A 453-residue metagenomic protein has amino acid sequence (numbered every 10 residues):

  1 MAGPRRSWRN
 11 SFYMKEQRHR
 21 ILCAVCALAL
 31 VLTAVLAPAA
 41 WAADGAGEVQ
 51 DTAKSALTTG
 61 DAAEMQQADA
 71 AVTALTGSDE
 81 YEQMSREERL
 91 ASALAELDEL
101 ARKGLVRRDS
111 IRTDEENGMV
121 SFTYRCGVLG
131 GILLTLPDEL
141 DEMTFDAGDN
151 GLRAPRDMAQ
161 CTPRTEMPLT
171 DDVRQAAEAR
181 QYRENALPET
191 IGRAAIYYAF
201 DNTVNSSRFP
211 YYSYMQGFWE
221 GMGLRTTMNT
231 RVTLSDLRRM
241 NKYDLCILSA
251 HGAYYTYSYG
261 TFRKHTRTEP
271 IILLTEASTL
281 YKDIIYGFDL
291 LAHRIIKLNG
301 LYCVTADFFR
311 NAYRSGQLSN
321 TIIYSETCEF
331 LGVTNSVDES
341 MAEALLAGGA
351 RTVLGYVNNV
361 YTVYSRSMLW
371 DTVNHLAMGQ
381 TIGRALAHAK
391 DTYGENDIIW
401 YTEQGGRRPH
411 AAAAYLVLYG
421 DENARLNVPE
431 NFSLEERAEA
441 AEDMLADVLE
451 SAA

Functional and structural regions predicted by a protein language model:
K15-V25: Bacterial N-terminal signal peptides that target proteins for export
V25-V35: Bacterial N-terminal signal peptides
A34-E48: Sec-dependent signal peptide cleavage junction
D61, Q67-G77, T162-D283, G287: A domain-level signal for caspase-like cysteine endopeptidase catalytic cores and their zymogen-processing architecture
E80-S213, G217-F218, T256: Non-catalytic propeptide/linker segments at domain boundaries
G192, M222, N241-L245, Q317-I323 (+1 more regions): Loop/turn elements at helix/coil->beta-strand transitions in domains of secreted/extracellular proteins
Y255-R351: Cysteine protease catalytic core and zymogen-processing segment of caspase-like enzymes
I322-V448, A452: Active-site-proximal C-terminal subdomain of hydrolase catalytic domains
